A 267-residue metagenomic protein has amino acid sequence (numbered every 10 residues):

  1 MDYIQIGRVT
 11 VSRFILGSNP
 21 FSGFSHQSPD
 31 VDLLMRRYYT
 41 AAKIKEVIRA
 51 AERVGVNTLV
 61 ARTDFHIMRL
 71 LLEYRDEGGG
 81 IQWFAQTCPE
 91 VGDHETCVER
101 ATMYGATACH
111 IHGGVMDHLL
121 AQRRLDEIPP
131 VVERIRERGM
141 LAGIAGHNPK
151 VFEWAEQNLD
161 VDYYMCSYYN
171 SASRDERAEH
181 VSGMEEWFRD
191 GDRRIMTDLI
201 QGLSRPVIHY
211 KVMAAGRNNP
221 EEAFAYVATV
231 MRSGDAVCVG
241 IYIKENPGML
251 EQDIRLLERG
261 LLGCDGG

Functional and structural regions predicted by a protein language model:
M1-D76, Y226: N-terminal binding-site loop/beta-alpha segment at the start of enzyme catalytic domains that lines or forms
I6, T10, V31, K43-R49 (+4 more regions): Structured C-terminal cap/extension of enzyme domains
I15, T58-V60, H110, M165 (+2 more regions): Conserved beta-strand positions in the central sheet of alpha/beta enzyme cores
S25-A42, W83-D93, H118-A121, M213-N219: Active-site mouth loops of central-metabolism enzymes
T63-G78, E90-T96, V115-V132, P149-W154 (+3 more regions): Active-site-adjacent beta->alpha loops and helix N-cap segments on the catalytic face of soluble alpha/beta enzymes
D76-G80, M103-A108, R136-R138, Q157-M165 (+2 more regions): Glycine-enriched alpha-helix->loop->beta-strand junction motifs that scaffold or abut catalytic
H112-V115, Y163-S173, V230-N246: Glycine-rich phosphate-binding active-site loops on the catalytic face of alpha/beta enzymes
A155-W187, D198: Histidine/lysine/aspartate-rich catalytic loop segments that bind and position anionic ligands
